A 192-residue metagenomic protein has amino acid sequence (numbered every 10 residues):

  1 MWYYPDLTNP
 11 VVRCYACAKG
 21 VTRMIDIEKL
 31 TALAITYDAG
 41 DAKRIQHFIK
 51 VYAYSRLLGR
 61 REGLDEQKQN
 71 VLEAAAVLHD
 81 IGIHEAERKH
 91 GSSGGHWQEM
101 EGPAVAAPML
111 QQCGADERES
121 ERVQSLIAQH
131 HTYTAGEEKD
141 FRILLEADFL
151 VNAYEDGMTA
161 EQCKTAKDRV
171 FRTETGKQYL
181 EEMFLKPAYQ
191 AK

Functional and structural regions predicted by a protein language model:
Y4-P10: Short hydrophobic targeting helices and cationic amphipathic motifs that mediate membrane/organellar targeting
V12, A16-A86, G95: Acidic/His-rich, divalent-metal-binding segments that scaffold phosphate/diphosphate chemistry
I25, A39-D65, L78, A115 (+1 more regions): Divalent metal-dependent phosphate-bond-processing catalytic cores, especially two-metal-ion Mg2+/Mn2+ enzymes that act
V51-Y54, H96-Q112: An active-site-proximal "capping" alpha-helix that borders the catalytic cofactor pocket
Q69-G91, G102, Q124-T132, D148: His-Asp-centered metal-binding catalytic motifs of divalent-metal-dependent phosphohydrolases/nucleases
R118-Q124, G136: Active-site-proximal substrate-binding core of FAD-dependent oxidoreductases
